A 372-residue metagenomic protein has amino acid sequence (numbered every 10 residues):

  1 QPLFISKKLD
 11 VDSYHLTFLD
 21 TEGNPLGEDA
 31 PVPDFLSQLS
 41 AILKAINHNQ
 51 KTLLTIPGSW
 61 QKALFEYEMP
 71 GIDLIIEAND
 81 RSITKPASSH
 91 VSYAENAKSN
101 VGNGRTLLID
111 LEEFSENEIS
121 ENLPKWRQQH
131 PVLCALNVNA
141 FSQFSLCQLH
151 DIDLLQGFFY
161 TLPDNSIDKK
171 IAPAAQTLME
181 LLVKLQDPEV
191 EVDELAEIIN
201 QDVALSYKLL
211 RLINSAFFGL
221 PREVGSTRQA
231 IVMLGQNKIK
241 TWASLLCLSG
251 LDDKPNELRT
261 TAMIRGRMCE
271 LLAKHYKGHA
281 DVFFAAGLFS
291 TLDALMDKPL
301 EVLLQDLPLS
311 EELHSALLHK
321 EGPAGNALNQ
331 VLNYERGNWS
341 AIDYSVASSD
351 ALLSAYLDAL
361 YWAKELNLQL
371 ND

Functional and structural regions predicted by a protein language model:
Q1-Y93, G235, A294: Bacterial c-di-GMP phosphodiesterase EAL domain
D10, H48, G102-N103, Q129 (+2 more regions): Short loop/turn motifs at secondary-structure junctions
F35, E116-P124, Q128-D372: Conserved alpha-helical "signature site" that marks functionally important helical segments or helix/loop junctions
I56, I76-A78, I109, A135 (+1 more regions): Conserved beta-strand positions
K62, R81-T84, E112-K125: Active-site-adjacent beta->alpha loops and helix N-cap segments on the catalytic face of soluble alpha/beta enzymes
M69-L74, A87-H90, V101-L107, H130-P131 (+1 more regions): Glycine-enriched alpha-helix->loop->beta-strand junction motifs that scaffold or abut catalytic
I76-R81, Y93-A97, L136-N137, S315-K320: A generic structural motif
N79-R81, A97, L111-F114, F158-P163: Short, acidic/turn-prone active-site loops that include or flank metal/cofactor- and phosphate-binding residues
